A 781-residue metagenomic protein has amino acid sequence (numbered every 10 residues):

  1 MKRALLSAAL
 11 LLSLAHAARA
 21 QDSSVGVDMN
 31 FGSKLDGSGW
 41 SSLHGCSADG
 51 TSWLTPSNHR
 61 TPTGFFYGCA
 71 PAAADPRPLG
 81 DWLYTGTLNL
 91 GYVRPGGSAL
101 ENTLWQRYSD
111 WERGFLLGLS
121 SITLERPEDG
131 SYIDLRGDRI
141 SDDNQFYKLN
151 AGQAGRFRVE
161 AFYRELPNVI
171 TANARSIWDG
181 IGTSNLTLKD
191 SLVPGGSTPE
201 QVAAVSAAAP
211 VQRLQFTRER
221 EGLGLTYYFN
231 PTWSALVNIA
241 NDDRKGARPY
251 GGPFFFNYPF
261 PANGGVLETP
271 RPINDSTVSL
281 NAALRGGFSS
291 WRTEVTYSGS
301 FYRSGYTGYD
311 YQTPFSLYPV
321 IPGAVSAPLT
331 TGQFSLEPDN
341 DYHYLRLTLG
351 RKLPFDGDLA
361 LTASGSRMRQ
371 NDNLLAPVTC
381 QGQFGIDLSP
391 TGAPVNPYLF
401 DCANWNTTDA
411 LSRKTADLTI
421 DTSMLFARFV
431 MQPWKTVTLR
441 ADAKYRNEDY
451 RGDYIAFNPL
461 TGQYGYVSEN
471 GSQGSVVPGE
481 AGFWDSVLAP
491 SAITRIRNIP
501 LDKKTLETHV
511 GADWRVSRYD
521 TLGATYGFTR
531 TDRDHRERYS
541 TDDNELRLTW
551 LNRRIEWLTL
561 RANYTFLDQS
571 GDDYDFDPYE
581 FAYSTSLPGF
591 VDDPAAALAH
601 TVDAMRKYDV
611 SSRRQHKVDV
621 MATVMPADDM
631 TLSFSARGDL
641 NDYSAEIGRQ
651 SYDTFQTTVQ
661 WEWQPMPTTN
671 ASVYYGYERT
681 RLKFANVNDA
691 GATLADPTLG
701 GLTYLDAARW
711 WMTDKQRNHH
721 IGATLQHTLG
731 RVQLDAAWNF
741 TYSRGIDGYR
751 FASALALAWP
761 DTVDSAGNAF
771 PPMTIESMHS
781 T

Functional and structural regions predicted by a protein language model:
K2-R19: Gram-negative bacterial Sec-dependent N-terminal signal peptides
Q21-G86, V93-T781: Gram-negative and organellar
